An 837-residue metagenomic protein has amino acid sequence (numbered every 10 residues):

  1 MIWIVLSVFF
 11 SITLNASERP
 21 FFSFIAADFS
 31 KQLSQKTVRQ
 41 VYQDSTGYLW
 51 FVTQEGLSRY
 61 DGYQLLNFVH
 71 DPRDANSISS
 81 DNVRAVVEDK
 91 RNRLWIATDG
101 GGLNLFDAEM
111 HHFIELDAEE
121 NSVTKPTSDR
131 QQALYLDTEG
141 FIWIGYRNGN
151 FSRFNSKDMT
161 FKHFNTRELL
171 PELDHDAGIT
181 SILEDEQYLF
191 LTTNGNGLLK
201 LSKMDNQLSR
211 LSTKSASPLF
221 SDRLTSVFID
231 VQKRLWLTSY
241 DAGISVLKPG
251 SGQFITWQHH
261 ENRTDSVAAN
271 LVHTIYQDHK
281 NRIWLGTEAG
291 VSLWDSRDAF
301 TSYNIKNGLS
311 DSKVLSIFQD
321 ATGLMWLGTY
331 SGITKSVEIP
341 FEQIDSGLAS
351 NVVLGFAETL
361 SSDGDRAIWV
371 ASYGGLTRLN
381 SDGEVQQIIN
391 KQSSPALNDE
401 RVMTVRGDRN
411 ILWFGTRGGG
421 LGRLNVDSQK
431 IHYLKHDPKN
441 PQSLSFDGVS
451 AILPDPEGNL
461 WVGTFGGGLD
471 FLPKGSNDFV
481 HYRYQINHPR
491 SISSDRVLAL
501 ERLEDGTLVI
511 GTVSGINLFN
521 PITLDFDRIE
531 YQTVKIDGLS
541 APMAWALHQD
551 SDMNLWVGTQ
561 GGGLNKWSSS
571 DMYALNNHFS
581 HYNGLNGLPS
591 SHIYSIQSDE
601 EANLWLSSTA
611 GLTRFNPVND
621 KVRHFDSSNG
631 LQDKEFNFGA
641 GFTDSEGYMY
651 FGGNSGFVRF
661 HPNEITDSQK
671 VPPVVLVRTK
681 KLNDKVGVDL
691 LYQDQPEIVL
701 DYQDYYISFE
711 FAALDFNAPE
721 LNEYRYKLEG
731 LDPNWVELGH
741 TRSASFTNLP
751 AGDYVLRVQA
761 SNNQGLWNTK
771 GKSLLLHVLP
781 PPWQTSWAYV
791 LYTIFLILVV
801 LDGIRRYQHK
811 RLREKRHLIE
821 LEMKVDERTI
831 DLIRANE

Functional and structural regions predicted by a protein language model:
M1-I804: Carboxylate-rich, polar loop motifs that coordinate divalent cations or form catalytic acidic clusters
L801-E837: Cytosolic signal-transmission helices at domain junctions
